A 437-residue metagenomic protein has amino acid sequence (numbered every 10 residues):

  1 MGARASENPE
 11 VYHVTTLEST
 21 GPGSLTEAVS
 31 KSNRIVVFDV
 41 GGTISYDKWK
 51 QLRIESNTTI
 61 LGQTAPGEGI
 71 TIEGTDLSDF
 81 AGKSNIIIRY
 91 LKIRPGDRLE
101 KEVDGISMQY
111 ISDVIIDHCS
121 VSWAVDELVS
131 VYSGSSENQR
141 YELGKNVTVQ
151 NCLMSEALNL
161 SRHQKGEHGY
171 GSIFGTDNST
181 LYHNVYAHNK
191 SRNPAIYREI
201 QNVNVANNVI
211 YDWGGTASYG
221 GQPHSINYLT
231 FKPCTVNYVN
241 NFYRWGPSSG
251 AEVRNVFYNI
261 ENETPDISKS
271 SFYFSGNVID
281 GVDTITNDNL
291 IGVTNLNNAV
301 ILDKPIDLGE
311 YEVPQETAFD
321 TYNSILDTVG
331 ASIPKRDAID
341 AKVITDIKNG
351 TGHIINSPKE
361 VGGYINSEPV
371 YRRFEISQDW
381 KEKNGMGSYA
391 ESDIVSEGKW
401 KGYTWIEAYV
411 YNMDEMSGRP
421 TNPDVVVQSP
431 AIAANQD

Functional and structural regions predicted by a protein language model:
M1-E18, P22-I35, I44-S45, L290-D437: Extracellular "leader-to-stem" segments immediately downstream of a signal peptide or signal-anchor in secreted/lumenal
T16-E18, V40-G42, T64, D76 (+4 more regions): A mature extracytoplasmic/lumenal domain signature
E18-S19, G41-T43, T64-G67, G246-S249 (+2 more regions): Acidic glycine-/aspartate-rich tracts in secreted/extracellular proteins
T26-S32, I44-L61, E68-R89, P95-I111: Extracellular beta-strand-rich solenoid/capping regions of secreted or surface-exposed proteins that bind or remodel
V29-S32, V40, G62-T64, P95 (+6 more regions): Sec/Tat-exported extracytoplasmic proteins
K48, I72-S78, L99-S107, W123-G144 (+5 more regions): Extracellular beta-strand/beta-solenoid scaffold signature
N57-G62, S84-P95, S112-D126, S136-H163 (+4 more regions): Right-handed parallel beta-helix
E199-K359: Extracellular beta-rich repeat passengers
